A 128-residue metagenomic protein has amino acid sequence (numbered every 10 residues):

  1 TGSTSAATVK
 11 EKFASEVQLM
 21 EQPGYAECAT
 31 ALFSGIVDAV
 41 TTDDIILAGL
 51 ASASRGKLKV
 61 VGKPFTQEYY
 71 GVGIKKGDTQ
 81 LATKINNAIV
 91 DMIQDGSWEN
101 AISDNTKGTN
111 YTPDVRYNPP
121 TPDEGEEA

Functional and structural regions predicted by a protein language model:
T1, M20-G24, A39-D43, G73-L81 (+2 more regions): Extracytoplasmic/periplasmic, Sec-exported soluble proteins
T1-A29, D44-A48: Bilobed "Venus flytrap"/periplasmic-binding protein-like clamshell domains and structurally analogous long
T4-V17, V60, V90-A128: Ligand-binding clefts/hinges and TM-proximal coupling segments of bilobed small-molecule sensing domains
K10, F33, A48-S52, S103: Class I S-adenosyl-L-methionine
S15-E16, F33-I46, R55-K57: Alpha-to-beta junction loops
A31, D38, A53, N87-D91: Short basic/hydrophobic patches in alpha-helices and adjacent helix-turn junctions that form amphipathic surface motifs
D44, A48, S52-N86, T109-A128: Periplasmic-binding protein-like
